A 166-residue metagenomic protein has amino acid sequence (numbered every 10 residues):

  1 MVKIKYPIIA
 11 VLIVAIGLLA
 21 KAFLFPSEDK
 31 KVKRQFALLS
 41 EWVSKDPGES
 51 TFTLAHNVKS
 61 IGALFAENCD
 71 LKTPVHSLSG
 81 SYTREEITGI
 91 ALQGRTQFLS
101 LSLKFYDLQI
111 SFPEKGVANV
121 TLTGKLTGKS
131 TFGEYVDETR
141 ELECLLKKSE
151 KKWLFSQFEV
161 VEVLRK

Functional and structural regions predicted by a protein language model:
Y6-A22: Hydrophobic membrane-insertion alpha-helices, especially the h-region of bacterial N-terminal signal peptides
L18-R34: Transmembrane signal-anchor/signal-peptide helices with a preference for the extracytoplasmic
P26, E86-F132: Surface-exposed, charged secondary-structure patches
E28, Q35, N57, T83 (+1 more regions): Stable alpha-helical elements in mature extracytoplasmic
R34-E49, E86: Short extracytoplasmic/periplasmic juxtamembrane "stem" segments immediately C-terminal to an N-terminal membrane anchor
S40, V58-S77: Short, solvent-exposed secondary-structure junction/capping segments
S40-P47, F65-C69, A91-F98: Sec/Tat-exported extracytoplasmic proteins
V117-T121, G133-K166: Short beta-strand edge/turn micro-motifs at domain boundaries
